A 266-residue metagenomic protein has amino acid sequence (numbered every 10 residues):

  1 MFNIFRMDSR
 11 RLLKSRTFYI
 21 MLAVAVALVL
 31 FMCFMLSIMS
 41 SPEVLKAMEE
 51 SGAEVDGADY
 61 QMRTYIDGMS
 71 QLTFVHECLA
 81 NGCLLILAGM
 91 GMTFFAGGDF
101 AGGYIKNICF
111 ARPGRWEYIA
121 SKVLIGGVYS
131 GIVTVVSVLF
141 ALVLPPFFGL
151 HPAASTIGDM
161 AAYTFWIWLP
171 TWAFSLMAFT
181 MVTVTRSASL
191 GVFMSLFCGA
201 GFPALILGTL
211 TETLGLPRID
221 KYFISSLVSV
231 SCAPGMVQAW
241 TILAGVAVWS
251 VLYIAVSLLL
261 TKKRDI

Functional and structural regions predicted by a protein language model:
M1-A25: Aromatic- and glycine-rich beta-strand/loop motifs that create alpha-glucan
D8, V248-I266: Junction motif at the cytosolic side of a transmembrane helix
K14, A120-S121, K263: Phosphate-coordinating loops and pocket residues in cytosolic domains that bind phosphorylated ligands
T17, A101, G114, R186-S187: A helix-boundary/kink motif common to multi-pass secondary transporters, especially Major Facilitator Superfamily
F18, L22-F95, I119-S189, S195-L196 (+2 more regions): Secretory targeting signals
S41-E43, A204-Y222: Extracellular/periplasmic helix-loop junction at the C-terminal end of a transmembrane helix in multi-pass membrane
M92-A111, R115: Transmembrane helix boundary and interhelical loop/hinge segments in multi-pass membrane proteins
D99, R112, V184-T185, K263: Helix-loop interface residues and adjacent transmembrane-helix termini in multi-pass membrane transporters, primarily
